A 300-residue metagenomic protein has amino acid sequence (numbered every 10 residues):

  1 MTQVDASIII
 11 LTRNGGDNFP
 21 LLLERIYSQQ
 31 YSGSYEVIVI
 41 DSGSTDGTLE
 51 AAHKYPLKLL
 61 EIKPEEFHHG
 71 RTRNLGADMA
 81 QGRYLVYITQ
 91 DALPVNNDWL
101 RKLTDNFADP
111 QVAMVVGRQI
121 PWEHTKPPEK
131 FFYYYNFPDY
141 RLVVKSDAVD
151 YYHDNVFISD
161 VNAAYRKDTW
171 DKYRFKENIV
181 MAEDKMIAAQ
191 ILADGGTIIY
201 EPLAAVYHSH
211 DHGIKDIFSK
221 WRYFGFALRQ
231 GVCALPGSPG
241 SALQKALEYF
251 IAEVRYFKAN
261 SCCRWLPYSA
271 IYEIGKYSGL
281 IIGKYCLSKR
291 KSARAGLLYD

Functional and structural regions predicted by a protein language model:
E24-S34: Short, acidic, metal-binding catalytic loop of nucleotide-sugar glycosyltransferases
D41-L49, L93: A conserved acidic beta->alpha catalytic loop
I62-A80: Glycine-rich, basic loop-to-helix element that forms the pyrophosphate-binding segment of sugar-nucleotide handling
L85: Short aromatic/hydrophobic "clamp" motif used to bind/position activated sugar donors
L93, N97-E129: Conserved donor NDP-sugar-binding/catalytic core segment of glycosyltransferases
G117-Q119, Y134-N155: Short, flexible, basic/aromatic active-site loop/helix in glycosyltransferases
K145-Y165, V180, M186: A recurrent flexible, glycine/aromatic-enriched loop bordering the glycosyltransferase active site that acts as
K220-F226, Q230-D300: Non-catalytic, C-terminal membrane-associated alpha-helical segments of glycosyltransferases
